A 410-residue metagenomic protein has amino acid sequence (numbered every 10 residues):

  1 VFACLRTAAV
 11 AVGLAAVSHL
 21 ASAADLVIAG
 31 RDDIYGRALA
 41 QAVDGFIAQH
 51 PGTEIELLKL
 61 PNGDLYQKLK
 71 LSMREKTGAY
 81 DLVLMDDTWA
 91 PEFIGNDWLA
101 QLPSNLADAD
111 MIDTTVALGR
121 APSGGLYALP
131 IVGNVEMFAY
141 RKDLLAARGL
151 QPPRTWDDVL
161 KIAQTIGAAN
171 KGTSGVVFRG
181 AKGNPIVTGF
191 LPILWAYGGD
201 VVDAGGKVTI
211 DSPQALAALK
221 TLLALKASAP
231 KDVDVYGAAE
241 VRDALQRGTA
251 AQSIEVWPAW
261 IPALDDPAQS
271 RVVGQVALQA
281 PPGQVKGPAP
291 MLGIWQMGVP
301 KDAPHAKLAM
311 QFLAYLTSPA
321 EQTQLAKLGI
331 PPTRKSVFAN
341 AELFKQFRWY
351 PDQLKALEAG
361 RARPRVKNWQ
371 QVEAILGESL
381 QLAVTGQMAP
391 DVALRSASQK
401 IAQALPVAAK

Functional and structural regions predicted by a protein language model:
D25-A42, L60-N62, N184, T188 (+1 more regions): Extracytoplasmic "Venus flytrap"
L26-V27, G45-D113, D143-R154, A244 (+2 more regions): Extracytoplasmic "Venus flytrap"/periplasmic binding protein-like
D33-E54, L376, L394: Short, polar/charged alpha-helical segment
D86-V135, L160, I186, V273-P282 (+2 more regions): Hinge/lid segment of periplasmic solute-binding proteins
A90-W98, T115-P152, R179-A204, A289-P300 (+1 more regions): Periplasmic solute-binding protein
A100-D113, V177-A181, Y197-A217, D265-R271 (+2 more regions): Short, solvent-exposed loop/beta-turn-alpha elements that line the ligand-binding surface or hinge of extracytoplasmic
T114, L118-G119, V276-Q279, A326-E378 (+2 more regions): Long, aromatic- and glycine/proline-rich binding clefts that accommodate carbohydrate-like moieties
A163-T165, G205-D234, P281: Glycine-centered hinge/linker elements that transmit conformational signals in sensory and ligand-binding systems
